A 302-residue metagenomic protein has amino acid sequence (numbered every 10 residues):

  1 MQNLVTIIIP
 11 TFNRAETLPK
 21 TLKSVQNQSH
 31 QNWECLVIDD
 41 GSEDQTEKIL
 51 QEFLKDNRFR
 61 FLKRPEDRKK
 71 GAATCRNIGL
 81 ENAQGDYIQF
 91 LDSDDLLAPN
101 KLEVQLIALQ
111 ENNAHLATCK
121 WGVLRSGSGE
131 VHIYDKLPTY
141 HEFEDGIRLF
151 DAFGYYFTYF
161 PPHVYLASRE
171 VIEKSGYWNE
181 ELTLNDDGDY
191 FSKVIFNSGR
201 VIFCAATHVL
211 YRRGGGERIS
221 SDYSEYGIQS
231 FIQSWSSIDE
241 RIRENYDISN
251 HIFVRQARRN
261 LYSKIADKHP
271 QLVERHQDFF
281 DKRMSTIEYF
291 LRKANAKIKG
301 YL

Functional and structural regions predicted by a protein language model:
M1-E240, I298-Y301: Nucleotide-sugar donor-binding/catalytic module of glycosyltransferases that assemble extracellular/cell-envelope
F203, H208-L302: C-terminal subregions of glycosyltransferases and related glycan-biosynthesis enzymes
